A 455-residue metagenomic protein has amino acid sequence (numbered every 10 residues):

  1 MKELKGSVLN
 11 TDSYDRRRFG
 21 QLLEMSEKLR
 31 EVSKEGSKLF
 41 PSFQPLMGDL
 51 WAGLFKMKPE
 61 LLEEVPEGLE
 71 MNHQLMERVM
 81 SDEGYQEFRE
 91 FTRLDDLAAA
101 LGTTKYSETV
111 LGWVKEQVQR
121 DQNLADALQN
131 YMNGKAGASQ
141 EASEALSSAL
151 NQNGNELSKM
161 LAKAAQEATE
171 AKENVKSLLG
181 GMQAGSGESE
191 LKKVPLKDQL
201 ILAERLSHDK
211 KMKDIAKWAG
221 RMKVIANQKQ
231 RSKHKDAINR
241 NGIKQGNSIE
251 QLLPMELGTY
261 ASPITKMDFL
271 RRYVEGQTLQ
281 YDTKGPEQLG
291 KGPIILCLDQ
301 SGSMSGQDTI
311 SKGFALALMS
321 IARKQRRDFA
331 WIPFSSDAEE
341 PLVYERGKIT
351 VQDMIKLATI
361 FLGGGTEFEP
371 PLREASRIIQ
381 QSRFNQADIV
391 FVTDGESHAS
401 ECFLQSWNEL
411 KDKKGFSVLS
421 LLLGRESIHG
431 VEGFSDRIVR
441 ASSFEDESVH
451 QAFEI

Functional and structural regions predicted by a protein language model:
M1-Q122: Noncatalytic N-terminal accessory/assembly modules of large enzymes
E87-E90, A99-K291, I438, D446-E454: Acidic/polar low-complexity segments with low predicted structural confidence
E287-E345, P371-L372, Q386-V392, L423: Von Willebrand factor
G306-T309, F368-E369, A399-Q405: Active-site-adjacent loop/helix micro-motif of nuclease/hydrolase catalytic cores
A317-I321, E374-Q381, E409: A generic secondary-structure signal
E339-E340, I349-A387, S397-H398, S420-G430: Von Willebrand factor
T359-L362, G395-S443: VWA/integrin I-like adhesion module and closely mimicked acidic/polar interface patches used
E367-R373, H429-I455: C-terminal helix of von Willebrand factor
